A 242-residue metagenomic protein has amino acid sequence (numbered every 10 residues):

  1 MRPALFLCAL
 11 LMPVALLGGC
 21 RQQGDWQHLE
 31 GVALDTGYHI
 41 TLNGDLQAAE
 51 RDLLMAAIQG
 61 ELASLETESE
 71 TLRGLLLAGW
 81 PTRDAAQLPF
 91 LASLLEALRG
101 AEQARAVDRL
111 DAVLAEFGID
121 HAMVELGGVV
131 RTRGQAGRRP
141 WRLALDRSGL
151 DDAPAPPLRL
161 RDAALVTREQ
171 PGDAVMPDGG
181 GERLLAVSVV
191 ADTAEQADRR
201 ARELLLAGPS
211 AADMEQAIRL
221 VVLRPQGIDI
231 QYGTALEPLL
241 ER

Functional and structural regions predicted by a protein language model:
R2-R242: Mature catalytic core of soluble alpha/beta enzymes
